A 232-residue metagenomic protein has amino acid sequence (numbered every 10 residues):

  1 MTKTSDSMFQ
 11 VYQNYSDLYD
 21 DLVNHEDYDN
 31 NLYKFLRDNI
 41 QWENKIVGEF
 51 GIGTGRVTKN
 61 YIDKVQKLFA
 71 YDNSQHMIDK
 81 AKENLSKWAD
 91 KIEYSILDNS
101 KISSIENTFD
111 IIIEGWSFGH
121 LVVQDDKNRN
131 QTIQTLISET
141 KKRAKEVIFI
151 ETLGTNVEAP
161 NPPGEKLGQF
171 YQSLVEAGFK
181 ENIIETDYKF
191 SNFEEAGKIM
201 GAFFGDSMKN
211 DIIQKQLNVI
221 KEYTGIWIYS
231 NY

Functional and structural regions predicted by a protein language model:
M1-W42: Conserved class I S-adenosyl-L-methionine
G48, T54-K101: Class I SAM-dependent methyltransferase SAM/SAH-binding core
T54, N182-Y232: Conserved Class I S-adenosyl-L-methionine
I102-N107: Short amphipathic alpha-helix with an adjacent loop that forms part of the alpha/beta core around
I113: A conserved beta-strand element that flanks and buttresses the S-adenosyl-L-methionine
W116-H120, E151: Short catalytic micro-motifs in class I SAM-dependent methyltransferases
L121-S138: A short, conserved alpha-helix within the catalytic core of class I
E146-S173: Conserved class I S-adenosyl-L-methionine
